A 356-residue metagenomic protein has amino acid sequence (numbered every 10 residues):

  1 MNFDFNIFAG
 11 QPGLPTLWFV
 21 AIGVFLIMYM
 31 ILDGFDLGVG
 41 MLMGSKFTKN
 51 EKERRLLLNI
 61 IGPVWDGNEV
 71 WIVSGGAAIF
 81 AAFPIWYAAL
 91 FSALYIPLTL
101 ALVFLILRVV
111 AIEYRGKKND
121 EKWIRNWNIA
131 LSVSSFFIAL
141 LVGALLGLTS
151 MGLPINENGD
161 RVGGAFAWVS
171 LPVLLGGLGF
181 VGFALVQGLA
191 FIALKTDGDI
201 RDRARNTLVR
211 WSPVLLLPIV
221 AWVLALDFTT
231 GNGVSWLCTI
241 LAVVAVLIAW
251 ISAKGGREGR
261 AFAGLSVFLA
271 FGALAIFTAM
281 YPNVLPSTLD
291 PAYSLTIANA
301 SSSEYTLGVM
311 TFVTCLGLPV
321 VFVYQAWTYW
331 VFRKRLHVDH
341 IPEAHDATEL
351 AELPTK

Functional and structural regions predicted by a protein language model:
M1-G67, V73-G76: N-terminal signal-anchor module of multipass membrane proteins
M1-V20, F80-Y95, G147-V173, A225-G231: Helix-coil boundary and interhelical linker segments in multi-pass alpha-helical membrane proteins
F5, S287-V309: Short, membrane-exposed interhelical loops at transmembrane-helix boundaries
V39-P63, F80-A88, E113-I124, V186-T207 (+4 more regions): Juxtamembrane membrane-water interface segments of multi-pass membrane proteins, especially cytoplasmic-side
V64-S135, G233: Membrane-interface helix-loop-helix modules in multi-pass inner-membrane proteins
Y114-A261, A275: Long, contiguous internal "core" modules enriched in hydrophobic/ aromatic residues
W168-F183, S303-V321: Hydrophobic alpha-helical transmembrane segments
A270-A292: Juxtamembrane non-transmembrane "cap" segments at the membrane-aqueous interface of multi-pass membrane proteins
